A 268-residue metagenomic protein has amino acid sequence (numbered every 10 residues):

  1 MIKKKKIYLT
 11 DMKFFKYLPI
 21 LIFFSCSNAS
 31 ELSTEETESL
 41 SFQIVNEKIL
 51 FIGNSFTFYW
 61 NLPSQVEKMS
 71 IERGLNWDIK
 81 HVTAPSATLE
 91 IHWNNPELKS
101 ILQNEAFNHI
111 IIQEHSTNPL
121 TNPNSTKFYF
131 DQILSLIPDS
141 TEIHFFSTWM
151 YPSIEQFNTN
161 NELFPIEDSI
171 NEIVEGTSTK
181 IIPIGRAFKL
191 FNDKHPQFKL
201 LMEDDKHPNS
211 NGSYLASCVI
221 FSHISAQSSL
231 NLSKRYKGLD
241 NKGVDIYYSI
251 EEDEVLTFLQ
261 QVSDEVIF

Functional and structural regions predicted by a protein language model:
M1-M12: N-terminal secretory signal peptides that target proteins for export/translocation
K13-I20: Sec-dependent signal peptide recognition, specifically the positively charged N-region followed immediately by
C26-Q43: Bacterial Sec-dependent N-terminal signal peptides
K48-L50, F56-D131, L136-D139: Conserved SGNH/GDSL esterase-like catalytic core that processes O-acyl groups on lipids and polysaccharides
N54-S55, N209: Ser/Thr-glycine-rich phosphate-binding loops at phosphate-binding pockets of nucleotides, nucleotide cofactors
K99-S210, C218, S222, S229-N231: Alpha-helical cap/lid subdomain in secreted, periplasmic, or secretory-pathway luminal O-acyl-processing enzymes
V219-F268: Conserved catalytic region of serine esterases and O-acyltransferases that act on ester linkages in lipids
